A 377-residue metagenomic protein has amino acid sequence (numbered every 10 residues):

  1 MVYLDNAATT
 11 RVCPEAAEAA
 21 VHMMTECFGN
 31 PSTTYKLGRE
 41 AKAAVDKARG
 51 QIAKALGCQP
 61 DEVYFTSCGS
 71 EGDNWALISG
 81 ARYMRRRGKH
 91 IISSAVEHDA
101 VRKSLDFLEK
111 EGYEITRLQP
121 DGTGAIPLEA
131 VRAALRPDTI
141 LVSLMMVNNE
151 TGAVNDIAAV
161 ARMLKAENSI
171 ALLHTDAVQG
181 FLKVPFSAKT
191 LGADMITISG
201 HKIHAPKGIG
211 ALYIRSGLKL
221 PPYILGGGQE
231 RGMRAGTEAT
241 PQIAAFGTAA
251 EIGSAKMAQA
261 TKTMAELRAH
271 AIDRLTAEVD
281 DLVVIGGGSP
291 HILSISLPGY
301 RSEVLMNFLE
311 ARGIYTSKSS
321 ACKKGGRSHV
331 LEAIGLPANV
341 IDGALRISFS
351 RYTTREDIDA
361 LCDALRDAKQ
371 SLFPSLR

Functional and structural regions predicted by a protein language model:
M1-R377: Pyridoxal 5′-phosphate
